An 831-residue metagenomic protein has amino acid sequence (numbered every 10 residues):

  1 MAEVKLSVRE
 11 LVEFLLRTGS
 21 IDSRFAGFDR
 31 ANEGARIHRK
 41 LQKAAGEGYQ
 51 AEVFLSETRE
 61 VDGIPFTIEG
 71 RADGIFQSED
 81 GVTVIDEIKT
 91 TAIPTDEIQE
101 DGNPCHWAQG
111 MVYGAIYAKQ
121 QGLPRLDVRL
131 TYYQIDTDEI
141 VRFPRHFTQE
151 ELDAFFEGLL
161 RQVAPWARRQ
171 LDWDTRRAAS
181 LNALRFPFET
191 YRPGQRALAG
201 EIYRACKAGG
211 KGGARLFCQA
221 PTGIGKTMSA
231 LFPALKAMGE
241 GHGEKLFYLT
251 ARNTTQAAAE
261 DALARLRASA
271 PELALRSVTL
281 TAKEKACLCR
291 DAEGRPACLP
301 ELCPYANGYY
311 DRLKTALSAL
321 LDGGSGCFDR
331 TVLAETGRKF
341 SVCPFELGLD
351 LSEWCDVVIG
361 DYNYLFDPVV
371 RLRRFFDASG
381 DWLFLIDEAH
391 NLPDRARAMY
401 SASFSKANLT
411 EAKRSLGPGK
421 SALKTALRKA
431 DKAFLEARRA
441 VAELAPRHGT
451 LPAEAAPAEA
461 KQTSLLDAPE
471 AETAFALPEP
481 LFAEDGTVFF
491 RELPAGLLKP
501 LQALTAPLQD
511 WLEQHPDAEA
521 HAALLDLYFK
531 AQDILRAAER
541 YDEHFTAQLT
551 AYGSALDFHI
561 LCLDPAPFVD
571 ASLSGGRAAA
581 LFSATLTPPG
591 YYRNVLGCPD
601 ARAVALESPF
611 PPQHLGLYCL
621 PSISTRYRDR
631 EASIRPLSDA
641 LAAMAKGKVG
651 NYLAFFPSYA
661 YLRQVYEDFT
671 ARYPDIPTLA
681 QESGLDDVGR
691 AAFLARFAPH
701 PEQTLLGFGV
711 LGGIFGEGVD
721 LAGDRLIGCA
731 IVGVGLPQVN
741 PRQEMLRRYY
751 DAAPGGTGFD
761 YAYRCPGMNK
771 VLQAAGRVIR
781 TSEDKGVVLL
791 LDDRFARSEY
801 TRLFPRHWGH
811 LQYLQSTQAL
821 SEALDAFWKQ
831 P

Functional and structural regions predicted by a protein language model:
M1-S78, A108: Metal-dependent nuclease catalytic cores that hydrolyze phosphodiester bonds in DNA/RNA, characterized by
T58-A154: Mg2+/Mn2+-dependent nuclease catalytic core
W173-Q219: Conserved pre-motif I regulatory segment
A178, R185, H242-V358, F366 (+8 more regions): A substrate-engagement module of RecA-like helicase motors
A230, A257, R338-V357, Y362-K499 (+2 more regions): Signature of the SF2 helicase/ATPase Hel1-core->accessory helical subdomain module
L333-V358, P368-F375, L504-S624, A632-I634 (+3 more regions): A contiguous, basic/glycine-rich beta-loop/short-helix subdomain that forms a polymer-engagement track
P621-A632, S683-F795: Conserved RecA-like P-loop NTPase helicase motor core
P657-E682: Conserved helicase motor "Helicase C" RecA-like lobe of SF1/SF2 P-loop NTPases
